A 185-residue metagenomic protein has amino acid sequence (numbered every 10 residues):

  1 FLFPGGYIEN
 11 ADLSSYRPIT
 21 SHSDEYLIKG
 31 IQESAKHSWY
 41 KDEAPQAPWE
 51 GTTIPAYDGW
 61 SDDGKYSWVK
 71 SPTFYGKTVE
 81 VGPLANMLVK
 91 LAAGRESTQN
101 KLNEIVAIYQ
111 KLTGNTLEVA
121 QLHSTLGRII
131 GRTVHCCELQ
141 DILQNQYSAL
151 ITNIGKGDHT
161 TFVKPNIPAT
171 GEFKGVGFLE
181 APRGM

Functional and structural regions predicted by a protein language model:
F1-M185: Metal/cofactor-centered catalytic core regions of large enzymes
